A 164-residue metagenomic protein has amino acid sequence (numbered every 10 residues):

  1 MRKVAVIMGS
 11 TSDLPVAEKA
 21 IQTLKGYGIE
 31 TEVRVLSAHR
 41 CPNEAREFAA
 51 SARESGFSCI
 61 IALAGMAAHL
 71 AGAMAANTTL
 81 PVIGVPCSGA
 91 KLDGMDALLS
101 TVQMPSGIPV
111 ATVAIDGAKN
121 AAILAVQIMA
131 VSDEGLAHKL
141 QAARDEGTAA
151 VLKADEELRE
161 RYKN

Functional and structural regions predicted by a protein language model:
R2-R40: Glycine-rich phosphate/diphosphate-binding loop of Rossmann-like nucleotide-binding domains
D13-E18, C41-A45, A64-A73, L92-M95 (+1 more regions): Short glycine/serine/threonine-rich phosphate/pyrophosphate-binding segments that cradle anionic phosphate groups
I21, R46-A49, A76, D93-P105: Active-site-proximal loop->helix
V33-E54: N-terminal beta-loop-helix "entrance" segment that forms/cooperates in small-molecule cofactor or anionic ligand
F48-P86: Glycine-rich phosphate-binding loop
K91-H138: Short, glycine-/small-residue-rich phosphate/pyrophosphate-handling segment
M129-N164: Glycine-rich phosphate/pyrophosphate-binding loop and the adjoining helix
